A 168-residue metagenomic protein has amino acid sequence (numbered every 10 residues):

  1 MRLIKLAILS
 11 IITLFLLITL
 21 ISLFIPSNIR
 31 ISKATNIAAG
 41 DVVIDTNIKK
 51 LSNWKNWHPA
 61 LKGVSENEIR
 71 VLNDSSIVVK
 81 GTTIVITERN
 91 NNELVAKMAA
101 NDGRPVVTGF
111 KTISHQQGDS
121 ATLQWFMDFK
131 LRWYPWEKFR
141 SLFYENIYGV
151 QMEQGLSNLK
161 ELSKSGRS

Functional and structural regions predicted by a protein language model:
M1-I4, G166-S168: Short, Lys/Arg-enriched, disordered terminal segments
R2-E68: Hydrophobic ligand-binding cavity/cleft-lining segments
N28-A34, E93, V107, S120-Q124: Intrinsic-disorder/low-complexity, polar/charged segments enriched in Ser/Thr/Lys/Arg/Asp/Glu/Gln
R30-S32, K80-T83, R104-F110: Short, surface-exposed coil-to-beta transition loops
A38-V42, T87-N92, K111-T122, K164-S165: A short, structured loop/turn motif at beta-sheet edges
D41, L51-N101: Extracytoplasmic/periplasmic/luminal assembly and interaction segments in envelope/secretory/respiratory proteins
V64, S157-S168: Short, highly charged C-terminal tails/helix-capping segments
M98-Q154, L159-E161: Beta-strand/loop substructures that line and gate deep hydrophobic ligand-binding cavities in soluble
